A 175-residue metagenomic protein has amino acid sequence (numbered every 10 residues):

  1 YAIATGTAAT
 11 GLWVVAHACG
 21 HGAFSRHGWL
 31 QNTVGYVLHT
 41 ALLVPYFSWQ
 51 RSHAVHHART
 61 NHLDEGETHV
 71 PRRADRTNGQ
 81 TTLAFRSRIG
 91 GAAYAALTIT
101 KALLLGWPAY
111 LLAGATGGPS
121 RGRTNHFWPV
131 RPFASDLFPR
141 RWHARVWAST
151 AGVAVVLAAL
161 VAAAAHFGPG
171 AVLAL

Functional and structural regions predicted by a protein language model:
Y1-A8, T40-A174: Non-catalytic, topology-defining segments of multipass membrane proteins
Y1-L12, Q31, G35: Conserved donor-binding loop and adjoining core beta-sheet/short helix segment in diverse acyl/aminoacyl transferases
A2-T5, A18-S25: Short, functional N-terminal and low-complexity linear motifs
L12-V15, S25, P45-Q50: Short, conserved acidic/polar surface loops in the N-terminal third of protein domains
W13-G22, H53-H57: Active-site recognition of the HExxH zinc-binding catalytic motif
S25-H39, H69-R73: Post-HEXXH active-site segment of zinc metalloproteases
